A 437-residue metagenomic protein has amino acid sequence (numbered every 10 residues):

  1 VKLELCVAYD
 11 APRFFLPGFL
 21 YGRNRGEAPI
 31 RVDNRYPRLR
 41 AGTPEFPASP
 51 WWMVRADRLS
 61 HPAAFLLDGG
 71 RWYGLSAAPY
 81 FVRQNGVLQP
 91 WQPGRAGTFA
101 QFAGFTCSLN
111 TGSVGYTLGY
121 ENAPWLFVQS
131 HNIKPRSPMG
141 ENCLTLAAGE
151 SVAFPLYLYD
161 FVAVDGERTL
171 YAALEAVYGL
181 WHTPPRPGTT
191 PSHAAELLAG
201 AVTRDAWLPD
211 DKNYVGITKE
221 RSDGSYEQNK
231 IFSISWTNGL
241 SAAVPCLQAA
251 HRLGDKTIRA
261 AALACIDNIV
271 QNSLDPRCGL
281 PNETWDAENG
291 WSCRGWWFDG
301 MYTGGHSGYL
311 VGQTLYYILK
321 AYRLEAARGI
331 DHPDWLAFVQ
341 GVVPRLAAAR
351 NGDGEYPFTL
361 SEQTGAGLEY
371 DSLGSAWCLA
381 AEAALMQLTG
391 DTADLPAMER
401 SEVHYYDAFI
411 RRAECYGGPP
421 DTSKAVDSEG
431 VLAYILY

Functional and structural regions predicted by a protein language model:
V1-A148: Beta-strand/loop-rich accessory regions of lumenal/periplasmic or secreted enzymes, predominantly carbohydrate-active
Y116, C143-E167: Short Pro-Gly-centered flexible turn/kink motifs
P135-N142, R221-G239, G295-Q313, Y356-W377 (+1 more regions): Solvent-exposed loop and edge beta-strand segments that line ligand/cofactor-binding and catalytic clefts
E150, V164-F232, A264, N268-W296 (+3 more regions): Low-complexity, Ser/Thr/Pro/Gly-enriched N-terminal "stalk/linker" regions
A199-A201, T389, S401-A425: Non-catalytic carbohydrate-binding regions of carbohydrate-active enzymes
D223-N229, I234-P276, W296-Y309, Q313 (+2 more regions): Aromatic- and glycine-enriched glycan-recognition loops and surfaces that form the carbohydrate-binding subsites
L240-K256, Q313-D331, W377-T392, A433-Y437: Well-ordered alpha-helical scaffold segments within catalytic/enzyme domains
D331-D334, V343-W377, E399-I410, S423: Alpha-solenoid helical repeat scaffolds
